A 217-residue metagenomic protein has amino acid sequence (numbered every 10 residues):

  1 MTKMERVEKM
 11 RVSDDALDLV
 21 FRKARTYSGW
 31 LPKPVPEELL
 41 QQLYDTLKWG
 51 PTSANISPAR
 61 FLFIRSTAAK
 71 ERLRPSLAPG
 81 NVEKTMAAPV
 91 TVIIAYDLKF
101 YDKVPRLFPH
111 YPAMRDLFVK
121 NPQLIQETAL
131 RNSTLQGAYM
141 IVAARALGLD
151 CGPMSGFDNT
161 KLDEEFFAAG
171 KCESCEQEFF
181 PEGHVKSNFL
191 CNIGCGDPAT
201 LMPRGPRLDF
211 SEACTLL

Functional and structural regions predicted by a protein language model:
M1-K103, L216-L217: N-terminal amphipathic, basic helical "cap/leader" segment at the start of enzyme domains
E5-V12, A16-V20, T26-Y27, K171-L217: C-terminal helix-cap and adjacent tail motif
A24, L47-W49, V92, A113-E165: Small-aliphatic-rich amphipathic alpha-helix that forms the alpha element of a beta-alpha
A78-G80, P109-H110, F180, R207-L208: Short, solvent-exposed amphipathic alpha-helical segments in soluble enzyme and RNA/protein-processing domains
G80-E83, F166-A168, E176-P181: A generic local secondary-structure boundary/capping motif
M86-V90, L149, G183-S187: Short coil/turn connectors at secondary-structure junctions
V104-M114: Short, flexible, mixed-charge acidic loops at enzyme active sites
